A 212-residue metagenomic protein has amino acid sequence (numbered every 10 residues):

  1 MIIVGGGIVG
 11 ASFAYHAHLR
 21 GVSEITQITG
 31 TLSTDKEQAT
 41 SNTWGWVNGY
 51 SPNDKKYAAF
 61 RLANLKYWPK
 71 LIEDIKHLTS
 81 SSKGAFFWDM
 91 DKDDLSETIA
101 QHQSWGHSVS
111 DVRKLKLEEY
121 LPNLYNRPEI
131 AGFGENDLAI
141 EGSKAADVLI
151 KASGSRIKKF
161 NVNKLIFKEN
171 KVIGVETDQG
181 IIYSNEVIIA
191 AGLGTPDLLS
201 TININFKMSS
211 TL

Functional and structural regions predicted by a protein language model:
M1-V9, T26: Beta1/beta-strand and adjacent pyrophosphate-binding region of the FAD-binding site in flavoprotein oxidoreductases
G6, M90, A191-G192: Glycine-rich, N-terminal phosphate-binding loop of Rossmann-like dinucleotide-binding domains
V9, S33, G194: Conserved Rossmann-like nucleotide-cofactor binding loop
H18-T40: Glycine-rich FAD pyrophosphate-binding loop
T43-Y120: Dinucleotide-binding Rossmann-like beta1-alpha1 core, especially the glycine-rich loop that anchors the ADP
K76-F87, V109-A152, K159, I173: Helix-loop-beta segment of a Rossmann-like dinucleotide-binding subdomain
K164-Y183, V187: Conserved beta-strand-loop-beta-strand element in the redox core of flavoprotein oxidoreductases
I181-L212: Central helical "cap/lid" subdomain
